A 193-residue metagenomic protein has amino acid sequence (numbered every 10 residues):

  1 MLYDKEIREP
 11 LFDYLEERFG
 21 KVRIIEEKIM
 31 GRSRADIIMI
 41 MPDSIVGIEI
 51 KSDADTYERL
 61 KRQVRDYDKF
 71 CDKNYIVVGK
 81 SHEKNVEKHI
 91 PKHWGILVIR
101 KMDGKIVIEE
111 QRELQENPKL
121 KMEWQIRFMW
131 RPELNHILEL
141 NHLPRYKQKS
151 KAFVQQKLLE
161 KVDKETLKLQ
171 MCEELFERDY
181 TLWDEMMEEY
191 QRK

Functional and structural regions predicted by a protein language model:
L2-V46, K157: Active-site metal-binding core of divalent-cation-utilizing nuclease and nuclease-like domains
V46-D53: Active-site ExK catalytic segment of metal-dependent nucleases
D53, P91, R112, E116 (+2 more regions): Peripheral peptide segments
D55-V98: Catalytic cores of nucleic-acid endonucleases
L97-K105: Acidic, Ser/Thr-rich peripheral helices and adjacent loops at domain boundaries
K105-M171: A conserved mid-domain beta-alpha-beta active-site/ligand-binding segment of alpha/beta enzyme cores
L159-K193: Glycine-rich, aromatic-bearing surface loops/beta-hairpins
